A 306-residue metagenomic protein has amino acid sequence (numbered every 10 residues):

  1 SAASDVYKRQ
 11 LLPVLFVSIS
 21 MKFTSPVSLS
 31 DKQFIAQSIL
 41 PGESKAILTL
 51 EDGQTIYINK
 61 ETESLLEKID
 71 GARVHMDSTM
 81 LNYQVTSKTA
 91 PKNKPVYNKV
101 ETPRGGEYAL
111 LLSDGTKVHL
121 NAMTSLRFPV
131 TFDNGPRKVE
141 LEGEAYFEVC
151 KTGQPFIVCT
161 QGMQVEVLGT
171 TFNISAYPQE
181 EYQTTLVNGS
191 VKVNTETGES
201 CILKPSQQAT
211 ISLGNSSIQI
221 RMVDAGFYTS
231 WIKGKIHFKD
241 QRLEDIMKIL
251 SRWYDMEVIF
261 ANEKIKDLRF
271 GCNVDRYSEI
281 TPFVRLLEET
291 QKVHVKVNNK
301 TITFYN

Functional and structural regions predicted by a protein language model:
A2-Y7: Short, small-residue-biased leader/transition segments that mark boundaries at the very start of proteins
K8-R9, F16-N306: A residue-level detector for the "anchor" residue at the start of short, highly conserved motifs
